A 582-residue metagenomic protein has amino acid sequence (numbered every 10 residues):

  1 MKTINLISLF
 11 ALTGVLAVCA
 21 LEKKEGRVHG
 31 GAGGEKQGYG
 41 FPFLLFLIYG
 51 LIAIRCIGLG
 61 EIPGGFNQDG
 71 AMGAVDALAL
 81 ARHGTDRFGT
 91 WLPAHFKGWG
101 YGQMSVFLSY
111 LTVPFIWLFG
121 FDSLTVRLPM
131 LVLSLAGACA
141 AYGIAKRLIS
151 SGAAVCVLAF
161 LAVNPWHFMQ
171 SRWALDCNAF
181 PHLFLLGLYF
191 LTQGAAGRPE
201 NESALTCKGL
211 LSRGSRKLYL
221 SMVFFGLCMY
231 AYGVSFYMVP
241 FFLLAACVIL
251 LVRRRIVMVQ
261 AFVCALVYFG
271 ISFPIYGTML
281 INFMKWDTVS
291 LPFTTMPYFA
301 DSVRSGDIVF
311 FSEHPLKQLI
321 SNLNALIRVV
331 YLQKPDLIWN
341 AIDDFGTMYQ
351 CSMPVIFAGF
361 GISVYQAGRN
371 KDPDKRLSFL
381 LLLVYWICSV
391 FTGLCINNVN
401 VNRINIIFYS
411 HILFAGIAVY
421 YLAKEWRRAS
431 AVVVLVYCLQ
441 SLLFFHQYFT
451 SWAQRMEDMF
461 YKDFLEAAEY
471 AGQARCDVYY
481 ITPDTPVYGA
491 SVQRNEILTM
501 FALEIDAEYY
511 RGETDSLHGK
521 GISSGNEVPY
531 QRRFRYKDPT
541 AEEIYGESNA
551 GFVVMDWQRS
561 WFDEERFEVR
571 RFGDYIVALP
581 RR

Functional and structural regions predicted by a protein language model:
L45, S215, V223, F269 (+2 more regions): Signature aromatic-anchored transmembrane alpha helix within multi-pass, membrane-resident enzymes that catalyze glycan
I62, F96, C351, A431-A474 (+3 more regions): Membrane-proximal, lumen/periplasm-facing interface regions of secretory-pathway glyco- and lipid-modifying enzymes
F66, W166-A179: Short acidic/glycine- and proline-prone juxtamembrane loop motifs at membrane-interface regions of multi-pass membrane
D69, G73-D86, M238-G361: Transmembrane-lumen/periplasm boundary regions of multi-pass, lipid-linked membrane glycan transferases
K97, K208-G233: Membrane-interface alpha helices of multi-pass inner-membrane proteins
V106-V113, L118-C139, L158, Q170 (+3 more regions): Loop-to-helix entry region of an early transmembrane alpha helix in multi-pass inner-membrane enzymes
L128-L148, L186, A358-S363, I417: Transmembrane-helix motifs of polytopic, lipid-linked glycan transferases
L131, Q170-S171, Y237, M353-I356 (+1 more regions): Hydrophobic/aromatic-rich transmembrane helices and adjacent perimembrane loops
